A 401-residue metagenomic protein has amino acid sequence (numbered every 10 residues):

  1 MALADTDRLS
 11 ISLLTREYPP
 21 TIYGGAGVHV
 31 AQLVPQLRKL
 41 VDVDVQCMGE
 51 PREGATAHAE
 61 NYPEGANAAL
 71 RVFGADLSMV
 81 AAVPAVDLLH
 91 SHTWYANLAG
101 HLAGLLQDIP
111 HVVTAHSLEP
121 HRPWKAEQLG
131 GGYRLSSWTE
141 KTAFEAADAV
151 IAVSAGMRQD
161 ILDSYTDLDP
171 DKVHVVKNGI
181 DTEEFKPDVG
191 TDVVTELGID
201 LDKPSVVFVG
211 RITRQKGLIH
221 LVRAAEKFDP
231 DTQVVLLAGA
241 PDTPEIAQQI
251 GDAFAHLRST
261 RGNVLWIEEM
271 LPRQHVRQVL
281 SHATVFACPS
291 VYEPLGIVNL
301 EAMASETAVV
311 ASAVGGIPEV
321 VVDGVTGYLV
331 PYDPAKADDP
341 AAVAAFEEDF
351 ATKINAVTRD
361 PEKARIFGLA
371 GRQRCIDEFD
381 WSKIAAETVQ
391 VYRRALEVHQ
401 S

Functional and structural regions predicted by a protein language model:
M1-R52, Q400-S401: N-terminal subdomain of nucleotide-sugar transferases
E50-P51, I180, Q233-G251, L265: Glycosyltransferase donor-sugar binding loop
S91-A96, A115: Short His-centered aromatic/hydrophobic patch
P110, P120-T142, Q159: Nucleotide-sugar donor phosphate/pyrophosphate-binding loop at the beta->alpha transition of glycosyltransferases
G156, G179: Carbohydrate-associated surface elements
A247-Q274: Nucleotide-activated donor-binding/catalytic signature segment of Leloir-type glycosyltransferases, i.e., the conserved
V291: Aromatic "clamp/platform" in nucleotide-sugar-dependent glycosyltransferases that forms part of the donor/acceptor
A308-A311, V321, Y328: Short hydrophobic beta-strand element within catalytic cores of glycosyltransferases and related nucleotide-activated
